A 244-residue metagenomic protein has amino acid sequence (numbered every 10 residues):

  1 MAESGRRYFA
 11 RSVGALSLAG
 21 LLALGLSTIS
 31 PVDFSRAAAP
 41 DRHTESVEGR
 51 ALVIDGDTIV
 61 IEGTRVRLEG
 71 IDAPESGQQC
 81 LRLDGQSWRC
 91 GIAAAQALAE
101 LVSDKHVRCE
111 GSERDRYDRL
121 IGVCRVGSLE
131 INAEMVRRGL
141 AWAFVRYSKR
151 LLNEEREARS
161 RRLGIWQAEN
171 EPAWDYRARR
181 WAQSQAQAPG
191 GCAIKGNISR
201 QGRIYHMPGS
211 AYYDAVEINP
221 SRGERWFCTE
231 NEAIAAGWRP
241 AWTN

Functional and structural regions predicted by a protein language model:
M1-A10: N-terminal Lys/Arg-rich, disordered targeting/topogenic segments
R11-T28: Hydrophobic membrane-insertion alpha-helices, especially the h-region of bacterial N-terminal signal peptides
A23-D41, Y176-A182: Short, basic/low-complexity N-terminal boundary segments at the transition from targeting/disordered tails
V32-F144: Electropositive
R89, A93, A97, E130 (+4 more regions): Extracytoplasmic/secreted proteins, especially bacterial periplasmic and envelope-associated proteins
A141-K149, E157-N244: Mature, structured domains enriched in cysteine- and short glycine motifs
